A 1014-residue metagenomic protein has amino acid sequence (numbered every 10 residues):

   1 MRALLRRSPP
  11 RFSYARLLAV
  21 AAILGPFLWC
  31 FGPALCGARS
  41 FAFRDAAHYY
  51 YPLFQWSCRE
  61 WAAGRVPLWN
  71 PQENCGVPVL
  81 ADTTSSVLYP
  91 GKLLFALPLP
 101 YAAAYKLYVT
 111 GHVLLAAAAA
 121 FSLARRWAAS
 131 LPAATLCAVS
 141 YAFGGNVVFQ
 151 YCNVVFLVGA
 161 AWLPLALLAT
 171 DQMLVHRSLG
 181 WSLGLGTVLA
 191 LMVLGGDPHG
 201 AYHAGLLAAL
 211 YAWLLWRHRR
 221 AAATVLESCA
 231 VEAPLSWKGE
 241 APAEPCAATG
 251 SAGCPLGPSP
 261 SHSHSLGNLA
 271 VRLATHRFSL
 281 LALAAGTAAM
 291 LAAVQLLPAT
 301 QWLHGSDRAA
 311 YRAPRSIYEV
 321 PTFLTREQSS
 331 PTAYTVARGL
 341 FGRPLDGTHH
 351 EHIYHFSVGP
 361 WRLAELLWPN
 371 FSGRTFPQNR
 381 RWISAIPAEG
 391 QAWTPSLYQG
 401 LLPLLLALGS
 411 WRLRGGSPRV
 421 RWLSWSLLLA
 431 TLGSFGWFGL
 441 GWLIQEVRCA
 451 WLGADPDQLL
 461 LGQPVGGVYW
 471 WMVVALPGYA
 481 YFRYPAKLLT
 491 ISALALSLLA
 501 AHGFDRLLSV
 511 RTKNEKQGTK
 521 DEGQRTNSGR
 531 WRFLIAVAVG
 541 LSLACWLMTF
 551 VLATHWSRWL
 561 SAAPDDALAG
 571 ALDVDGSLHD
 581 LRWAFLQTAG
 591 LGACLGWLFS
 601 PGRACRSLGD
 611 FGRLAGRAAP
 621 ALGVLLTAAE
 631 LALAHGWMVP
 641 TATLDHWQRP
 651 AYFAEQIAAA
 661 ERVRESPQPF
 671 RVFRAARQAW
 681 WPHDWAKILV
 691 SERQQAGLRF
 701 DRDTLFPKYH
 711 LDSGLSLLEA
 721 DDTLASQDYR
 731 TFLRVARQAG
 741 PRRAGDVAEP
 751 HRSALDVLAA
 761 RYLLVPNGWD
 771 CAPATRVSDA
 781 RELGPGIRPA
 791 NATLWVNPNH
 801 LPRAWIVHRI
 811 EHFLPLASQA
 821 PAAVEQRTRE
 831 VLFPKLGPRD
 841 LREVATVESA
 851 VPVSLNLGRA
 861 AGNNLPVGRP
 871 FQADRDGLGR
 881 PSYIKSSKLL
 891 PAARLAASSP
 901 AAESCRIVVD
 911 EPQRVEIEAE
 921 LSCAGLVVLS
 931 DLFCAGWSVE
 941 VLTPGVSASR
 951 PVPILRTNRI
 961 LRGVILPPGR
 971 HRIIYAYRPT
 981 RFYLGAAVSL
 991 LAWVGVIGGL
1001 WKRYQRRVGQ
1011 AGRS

Functional and structural regions predicted by a protein language model:
A15-A47, G286-Q301, L429-F435, A628-A634: Transmembrane signal-anchor helices characteristic of membrane glycosylation enzymes that use polyprenol
L24-A117, V139-A161, Y318-Q399, G433-Y479 (+5 more regions): Membrane-interface coil-to-helix junctions
Y50, R761, R781-P785, E848-S854 (+2 more regions): Active-site-proximal, structured, solvent-exposed surfaces of multi-pass membrane proteins that position macromolecular
A81, F438-L443, C449, G467 (+5 more regions): Extracytoplasmic/lumenal acceptor-recognition loop(s) of multi-pass membrane glycoenzymes
L107-W127, L405-L406, L499: Transmembrane-helix motifs of polytopic, lipid-linked glycan transferases
F121-A142, H176-S182: Transmembrane-helix signature of polytopic, membrane-embedded enzymes that assemble or transfer cell-envelope glycans
L136, N153-A161, M173-G186, A190 (+10 more regions): Contiguous transmembrane helix-bundle modules in multi-pass membrane proteins
H203-K238, P242-G250, C254-A288, A299 (+4 more regions): Perimembrane helix-loop-helix junctions
